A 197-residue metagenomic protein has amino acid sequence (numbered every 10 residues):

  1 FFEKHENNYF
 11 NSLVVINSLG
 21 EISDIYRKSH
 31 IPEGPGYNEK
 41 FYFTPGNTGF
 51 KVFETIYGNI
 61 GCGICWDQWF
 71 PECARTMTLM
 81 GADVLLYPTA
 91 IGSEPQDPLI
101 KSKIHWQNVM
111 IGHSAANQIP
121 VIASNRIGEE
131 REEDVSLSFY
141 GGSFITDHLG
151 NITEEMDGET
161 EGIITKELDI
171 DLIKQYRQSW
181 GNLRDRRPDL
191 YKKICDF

Functional and structural regions predicted by a protein language model:
F1-K4: Short beta-strand-to-loop element that shapes/binds the nucleotide-sugar donor at the catalytic cleft/hinge
S12, D24-K28, E155, T165: Residue-level detector of high-confidence beta-strand sites
L13-V14, S143: Generic short beta-strand
K28-Y42, T160-Q178: A short, polar/charged loop-to-alpha-helix boundary motif
G36-K51, Q68: Active-site glycine-rich loop that binds ribose-phosphate moieties when present
F50-M80, L172-F197: Cysteine/selenocysteine-centered motifs that mediate thiol-based redox chemistry or coordinate metal-sulfur cofactors
N59, C65-I163: CN hydrolase (nitrilase-like) catalytic-core segments centered on the catalytic cysteine and neighboring Lys/Glu
